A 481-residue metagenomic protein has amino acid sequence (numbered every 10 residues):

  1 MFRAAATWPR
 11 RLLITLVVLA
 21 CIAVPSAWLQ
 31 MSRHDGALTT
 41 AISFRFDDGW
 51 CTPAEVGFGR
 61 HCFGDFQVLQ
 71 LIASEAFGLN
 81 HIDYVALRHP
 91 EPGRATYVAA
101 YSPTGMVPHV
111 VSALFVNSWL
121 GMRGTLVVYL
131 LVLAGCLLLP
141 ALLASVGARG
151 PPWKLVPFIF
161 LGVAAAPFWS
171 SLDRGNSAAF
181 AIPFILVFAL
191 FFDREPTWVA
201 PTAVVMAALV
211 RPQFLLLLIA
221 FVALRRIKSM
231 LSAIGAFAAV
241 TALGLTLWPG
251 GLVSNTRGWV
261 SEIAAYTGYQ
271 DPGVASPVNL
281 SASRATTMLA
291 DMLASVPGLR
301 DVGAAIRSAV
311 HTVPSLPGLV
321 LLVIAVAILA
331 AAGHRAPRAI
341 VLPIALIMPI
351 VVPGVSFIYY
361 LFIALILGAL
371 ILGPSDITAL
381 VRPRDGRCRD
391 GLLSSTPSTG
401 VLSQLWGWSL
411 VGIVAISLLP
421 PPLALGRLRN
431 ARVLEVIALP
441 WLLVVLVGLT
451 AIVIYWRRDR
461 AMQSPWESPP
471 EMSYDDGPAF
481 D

Functional and structural regions predicted by a protein language model:
M1-L190, T197-W198, K228-Y359, G373-I377 (+2 more regions): Primarily membrane-embedded glycan-assembly and transfer machineries that use lipid-linked glycans
R10, L224-A236, S395-W408: Membrane-interfacial entry segments at the cytosolic side of transmembrane helices
P183, F192, L209-P212: Internal transmembrane alpha-helices of multipass membrane proteins
W198-P212, L216-A223, I344-V352: Membrane-interface alpha helices of multi-pass inner-membrane proteins
P212-L215, I358-F362: Transmembrane helix boundary and interhelical junction motifs in multipass membrane proteins
L342, L361-G368: Hydrophobic core segments of alpha-helical transmembrane domains in multi-pass membrane proteins
L365-I366, T378-P383: Structured C-terminal portions of repeat-based eukaryotic scaffold domains
R382-L423: Signature aromatic-anchored transmembrane alpha helix within multi-pass, membrane-resident enzymes that catalyze glycan
